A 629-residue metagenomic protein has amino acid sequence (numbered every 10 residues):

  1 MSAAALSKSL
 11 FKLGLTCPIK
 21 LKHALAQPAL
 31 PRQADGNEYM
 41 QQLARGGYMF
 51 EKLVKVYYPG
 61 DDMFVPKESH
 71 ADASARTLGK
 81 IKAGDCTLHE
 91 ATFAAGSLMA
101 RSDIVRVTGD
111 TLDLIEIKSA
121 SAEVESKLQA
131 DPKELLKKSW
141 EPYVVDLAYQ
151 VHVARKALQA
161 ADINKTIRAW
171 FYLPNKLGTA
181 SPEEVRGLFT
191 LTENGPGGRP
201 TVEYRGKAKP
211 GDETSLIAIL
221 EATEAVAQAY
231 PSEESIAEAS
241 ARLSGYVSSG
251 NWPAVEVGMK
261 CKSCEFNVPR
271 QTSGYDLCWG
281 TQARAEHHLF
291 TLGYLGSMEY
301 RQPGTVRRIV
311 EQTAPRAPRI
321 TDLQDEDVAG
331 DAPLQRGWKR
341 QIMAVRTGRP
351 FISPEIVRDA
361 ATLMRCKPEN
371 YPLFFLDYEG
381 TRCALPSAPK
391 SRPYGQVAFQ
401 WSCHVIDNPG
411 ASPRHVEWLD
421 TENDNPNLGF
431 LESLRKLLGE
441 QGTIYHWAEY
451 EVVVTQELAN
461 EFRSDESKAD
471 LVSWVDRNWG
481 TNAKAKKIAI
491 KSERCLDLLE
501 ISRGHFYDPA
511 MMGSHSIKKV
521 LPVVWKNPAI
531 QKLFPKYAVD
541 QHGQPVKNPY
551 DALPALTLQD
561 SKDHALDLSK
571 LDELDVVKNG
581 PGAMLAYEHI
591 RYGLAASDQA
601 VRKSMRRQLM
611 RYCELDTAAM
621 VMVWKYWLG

Functional and structural regions predicted by a protein language model:
M1-G629: DEDD superfamily 3′-5′ metal-dependent exonuclease/proofreading module
